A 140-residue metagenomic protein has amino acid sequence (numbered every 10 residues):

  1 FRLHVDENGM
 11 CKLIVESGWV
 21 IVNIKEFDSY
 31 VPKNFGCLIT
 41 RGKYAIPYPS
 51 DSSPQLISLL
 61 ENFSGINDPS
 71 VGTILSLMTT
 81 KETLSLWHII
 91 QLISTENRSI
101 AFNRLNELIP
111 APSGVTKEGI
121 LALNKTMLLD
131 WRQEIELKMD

Functional and structural regions predicted by a protein language model:
F1-C37: Short, small/hydrophobic-biased targeting/export segments
L13-V15, T83, R98: Solvent-exposed, acidic/flexible segments
G18, I74, I89-I90: Conserved small-residue packing positions in alpha-helical repeats and bundles
I24-S85: Charged, amphipathic alpha-helical linkers/stalks
I74-T79, S94, I109-S113: Solenoid-like repeat scaffolds
T83-I90, A101: Amphipathic alpha-helical elements of HEAT/ARM-like alpha-solenoid repeat scaffolds that form extended
N97-D140: C-terminal non-catalytic accessory extensions
